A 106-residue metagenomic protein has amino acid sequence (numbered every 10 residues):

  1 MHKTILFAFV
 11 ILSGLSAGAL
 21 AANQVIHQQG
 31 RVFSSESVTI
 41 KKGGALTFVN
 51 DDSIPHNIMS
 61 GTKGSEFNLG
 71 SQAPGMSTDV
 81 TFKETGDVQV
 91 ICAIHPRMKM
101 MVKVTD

Functional and structural regions predicted by a protein language model:
H2, A8-L12, S16-D106: Extracytoplasmic copper-binding redox domains, predominantly the cupredoxin/blue-copper superfamily
